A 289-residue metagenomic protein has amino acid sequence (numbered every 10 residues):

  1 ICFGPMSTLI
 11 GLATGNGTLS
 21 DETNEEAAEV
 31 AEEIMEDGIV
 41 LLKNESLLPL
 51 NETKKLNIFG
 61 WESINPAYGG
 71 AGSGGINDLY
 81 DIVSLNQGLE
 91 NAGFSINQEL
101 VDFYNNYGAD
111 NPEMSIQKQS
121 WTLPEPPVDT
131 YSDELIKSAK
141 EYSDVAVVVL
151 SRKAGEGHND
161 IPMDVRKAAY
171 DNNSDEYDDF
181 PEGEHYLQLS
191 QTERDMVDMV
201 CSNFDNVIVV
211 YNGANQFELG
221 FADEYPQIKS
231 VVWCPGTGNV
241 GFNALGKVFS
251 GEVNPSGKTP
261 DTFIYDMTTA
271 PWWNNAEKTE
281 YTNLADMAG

Functional and structural regions predicted by a protein language model:
I1-G289: C-terminal non-catalytic regions of proteins with extracellular/luminal or membrane-system context
